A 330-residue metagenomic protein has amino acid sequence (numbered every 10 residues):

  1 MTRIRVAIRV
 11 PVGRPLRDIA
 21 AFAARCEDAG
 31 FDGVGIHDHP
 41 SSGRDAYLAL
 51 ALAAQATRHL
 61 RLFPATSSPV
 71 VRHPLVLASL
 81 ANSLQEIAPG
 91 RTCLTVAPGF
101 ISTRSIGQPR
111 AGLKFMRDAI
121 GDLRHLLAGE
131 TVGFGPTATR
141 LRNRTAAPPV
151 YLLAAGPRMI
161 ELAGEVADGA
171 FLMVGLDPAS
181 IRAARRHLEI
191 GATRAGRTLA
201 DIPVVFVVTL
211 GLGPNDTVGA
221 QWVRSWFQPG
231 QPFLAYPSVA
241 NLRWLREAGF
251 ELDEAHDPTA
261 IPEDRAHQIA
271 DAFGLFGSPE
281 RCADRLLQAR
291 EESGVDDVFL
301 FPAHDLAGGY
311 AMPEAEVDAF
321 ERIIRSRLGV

Functional and structural regions predicted by a protein language model:
M1-A65, P148: N-terminal beta1-alpha1-beta2 module of alpha/beta enzyme domains
T2, P109-L141, I181, R186-E292: An alpha-helical appendage that flanks or caps ligand/catalytic pockets
I4-R17, S67-P74, R144-A155, L210-G213 (+1 more regions): Active-site mouth loops of central-metabolism enzymes
I4-V10, V34-I36, R61-A65, T92-V96 (+4 more regions): Hydrophobic faces of well-ordered beta-strands that scaffold small-molecule active sites in alpha/beta enzyme cores
R14-C26, L77-L80, A154-E165, P279-A289: Short, acidic/polar
A23-D28, L50-R61, A81-T92, G164-E165 (+2 more regions): Acidic (Asp/Glu)-rich catalytic clusters
G33-A56, S68, F100-S102, G175-P178 (+1 more regions): Glycine-rich, proline-tolerant flexible connector loops at the mouths of alpha/beta enzymes
Y47-S67, V71, A119, L126 (+1 more regions): Alpha-helix-loop-beta-strand connector modules within alpha/beta enzyme cores
